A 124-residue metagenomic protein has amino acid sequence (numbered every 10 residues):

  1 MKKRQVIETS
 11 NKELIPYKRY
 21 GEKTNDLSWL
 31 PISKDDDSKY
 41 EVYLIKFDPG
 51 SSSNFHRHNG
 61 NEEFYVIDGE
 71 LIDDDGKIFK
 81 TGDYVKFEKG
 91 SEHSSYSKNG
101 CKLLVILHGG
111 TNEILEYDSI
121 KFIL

Functional and structural regions predicted by a protein language model:
M1-S38, K121-L124: A short, N-terminal "cap"/entry segment at the start of jelly-roll beta-barrel domains of the cupin/DSBH fold
S28-H58, E88-E92: Conserved short histidine dyad/triad with adjacent acidic residue
P49, H58-D74: Glycine- and acidic-residue-biased ligand/ion/polar-headgroup-sensing regions
D73-H93: Short acidic-glycine-tyrosine-enriched beta hairpin
K89-E113: Ligand-binding loop in jelly-roll beta-barrel domains
N112-L124: Acidic/histidine-enriched, glycine/proline-rich intrinsically disordered or flexible terminal extensions
